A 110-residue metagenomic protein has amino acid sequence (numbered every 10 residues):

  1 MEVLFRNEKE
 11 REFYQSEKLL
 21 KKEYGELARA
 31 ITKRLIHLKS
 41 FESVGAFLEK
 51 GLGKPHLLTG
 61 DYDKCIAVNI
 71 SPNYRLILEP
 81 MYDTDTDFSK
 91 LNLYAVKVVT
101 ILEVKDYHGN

Functional and structural regions predicted by a protein language model:
M1-I36: Arg/Lys-rich, positively charged N-terminal/basic patches that mediate binding to nucleic acids
E2, L57, A67, I77: Short, surface-exposed charged micro-motifs
Q15-L19, D63, G109: A broad detector of the eukaryotic-type serine/threonine protein kinase catalytic domain
K33, G53, D61-D63, S71-N73 (+1 more regions): Short connector loops at helix/strand junctions that flank enzyme active sites, especially segments positioning acidic
S43-I66: A short, surface-exposed loop/turn module that caps and links secondary-structure elements
V68-N110: Enriched for short, Lys/Arg-rich terminal
